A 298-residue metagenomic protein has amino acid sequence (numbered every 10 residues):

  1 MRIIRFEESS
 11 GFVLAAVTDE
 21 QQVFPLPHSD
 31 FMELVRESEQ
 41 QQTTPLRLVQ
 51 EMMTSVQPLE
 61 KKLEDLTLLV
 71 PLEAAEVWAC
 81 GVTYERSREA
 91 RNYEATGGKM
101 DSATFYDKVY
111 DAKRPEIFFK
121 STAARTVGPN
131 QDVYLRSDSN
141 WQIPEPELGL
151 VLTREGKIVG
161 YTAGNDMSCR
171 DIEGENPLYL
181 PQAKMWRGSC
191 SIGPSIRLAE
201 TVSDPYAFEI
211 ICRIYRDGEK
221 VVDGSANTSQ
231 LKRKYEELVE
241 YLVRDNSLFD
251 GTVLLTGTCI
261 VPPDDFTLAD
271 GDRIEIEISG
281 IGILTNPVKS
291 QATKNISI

Functional and structural regions predicted by a protein language model:
M1-I3, F12-V13, E147, E209-I211 (+1 more regions): Short, acidic/polar N-cap/turn motifs at the starts of alpha helices
M1-R86, A103, E237, N286-I298: Generic N-terminal segment detector
I3, A15-A16, G81, L150 (+4 more regions): Buried hydrophobic positions in well-ordered alpha/beta secondary-structure cores of metabolic enzymes
E7-S10, V17-Q22, L152-K157, Y215-E219 (+1 more regions): Short acidic-glycine loop/turn motifs at beta-strand connectors
S9, R170-I298: Catalytic-pocket segment enriched in acidic/His residues
D30, N165, N227-T228: A generic structural motif
R47-R216: Active-site microenvironments in enzyme catalytic cores
